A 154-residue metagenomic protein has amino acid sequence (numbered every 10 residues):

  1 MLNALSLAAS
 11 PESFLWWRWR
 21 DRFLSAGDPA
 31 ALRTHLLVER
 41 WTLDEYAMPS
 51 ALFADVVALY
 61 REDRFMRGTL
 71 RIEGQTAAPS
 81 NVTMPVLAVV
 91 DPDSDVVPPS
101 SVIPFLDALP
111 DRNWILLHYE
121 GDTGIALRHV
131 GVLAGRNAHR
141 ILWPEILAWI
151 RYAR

Functional and structural regions predicted by a protein language model:
M1-A51: Alpha/beta-hydrolase-fold enzymes
L43-A47, P92-D95, R136: Hydrophobic alpha-helical scaffolding
D55, R67, P92-D93, L106-D107 (+2 more regions): C-terminal catalytic-base region of ester-bond hydrolases, centering on the histidine of the charge-relay
V56-A78: Active-site nucleophile elbow and catalytic-triad environment of alpha/beta-hydrolase enzymes
V82, A88-V90, S94: Short beta-strand/loop motif that positions the catalytic acidic residue of the alpha/beta-hydrolase fold
M84, P98-A108: Short alpha-helix in the alpha/beta-hydrolase fold that links the catalytic acid
D93, P98-V102, W143, L147-A148: Terminal low-complexity/disordered tails
R112-R154: Catalytic active-site module of serine/aspartate enzymes centered on a nucleophile-bearing elbow/loop
